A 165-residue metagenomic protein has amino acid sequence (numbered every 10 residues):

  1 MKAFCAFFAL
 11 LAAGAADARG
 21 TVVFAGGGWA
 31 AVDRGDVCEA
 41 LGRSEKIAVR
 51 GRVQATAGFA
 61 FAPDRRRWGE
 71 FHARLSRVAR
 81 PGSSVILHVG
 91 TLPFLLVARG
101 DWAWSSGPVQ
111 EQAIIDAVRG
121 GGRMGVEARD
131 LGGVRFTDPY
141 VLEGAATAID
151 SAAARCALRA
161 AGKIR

Functional and structural regions predicted by a protein language model:
M1-F7: Sec-dependent signal peptide recognition, specifically the positively charged N-region followed immediately by
A13-A15: N-terminal signal peptide c-region/cleavage motif recognized by signal peptidases
D17-R165: A generic "folded-domain core" signal
